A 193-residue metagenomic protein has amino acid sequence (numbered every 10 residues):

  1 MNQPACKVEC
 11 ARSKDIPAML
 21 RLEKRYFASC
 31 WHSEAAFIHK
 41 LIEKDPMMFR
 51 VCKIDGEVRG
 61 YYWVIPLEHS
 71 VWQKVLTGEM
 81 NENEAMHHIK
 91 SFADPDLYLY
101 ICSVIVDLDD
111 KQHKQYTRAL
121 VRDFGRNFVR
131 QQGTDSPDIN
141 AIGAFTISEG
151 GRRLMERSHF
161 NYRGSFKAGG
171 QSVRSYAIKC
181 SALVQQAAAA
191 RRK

Functional and structural regions predicted by a protein language model:
M1-E34, K44, M48-R59, W63-P66: Short amphipathic alpha-helix that is part of the acyltransferase structural core
M1-P4, C10-A11, R25, V104-L108 (+1 more regions): Terminal substrate-recognition subdomain of acyl/acetyltransferases
I38: Short, well-ordered surface patches within globular domains
E43-K44, A93-D94, T134-D138: Flexible, charged surface loops at secondary-structure boundaries
R59-G60, V71-W72, G151-L154: Short catalytic/ligand-binding loop motif for oxyanion handling, primarily in non-cytosolic enzymes, centered on
I65-D109: Conserved acyl-donor/pantetheine-binding loop and adjacent beta-alpha core of acyl/acetyltransferases and related
T77-N81, R118, A188-K193: Short intrinsically disordered coil segments
L108-F124: Conserved acetyl-CoA pyrophosphate-binding loop and the N-cap/start of the following alpha-helix in GNAT-like
